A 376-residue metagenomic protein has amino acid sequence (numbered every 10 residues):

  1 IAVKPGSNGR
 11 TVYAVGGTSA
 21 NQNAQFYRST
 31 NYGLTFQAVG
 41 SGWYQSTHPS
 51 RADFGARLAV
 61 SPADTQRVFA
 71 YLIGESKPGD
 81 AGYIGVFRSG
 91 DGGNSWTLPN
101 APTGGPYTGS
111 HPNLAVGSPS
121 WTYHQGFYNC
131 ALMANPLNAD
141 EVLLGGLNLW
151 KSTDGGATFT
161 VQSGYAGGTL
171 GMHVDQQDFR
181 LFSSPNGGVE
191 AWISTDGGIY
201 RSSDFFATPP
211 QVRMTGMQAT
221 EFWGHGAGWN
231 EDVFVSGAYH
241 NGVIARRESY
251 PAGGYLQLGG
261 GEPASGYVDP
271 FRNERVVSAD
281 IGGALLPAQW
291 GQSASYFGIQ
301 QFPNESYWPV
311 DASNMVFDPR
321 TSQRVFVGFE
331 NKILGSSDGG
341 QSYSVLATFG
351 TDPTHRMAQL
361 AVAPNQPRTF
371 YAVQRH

Functional and structural regions predicted by a protein language model:
I1-H376: Beta-propeller blade termini and top-face loops
